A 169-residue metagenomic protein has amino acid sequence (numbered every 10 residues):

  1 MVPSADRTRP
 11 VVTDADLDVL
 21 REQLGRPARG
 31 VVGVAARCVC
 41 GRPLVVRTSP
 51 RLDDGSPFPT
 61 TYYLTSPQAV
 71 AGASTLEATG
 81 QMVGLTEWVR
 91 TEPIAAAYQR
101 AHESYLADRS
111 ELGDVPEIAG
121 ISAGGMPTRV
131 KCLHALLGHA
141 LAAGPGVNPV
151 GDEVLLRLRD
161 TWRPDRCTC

Functional and structural regions predicted by a protein language model:
V2-C169: Preference for intrinsically disordered or flexible, low-complexity segments and adjacent hinge/connector residues
